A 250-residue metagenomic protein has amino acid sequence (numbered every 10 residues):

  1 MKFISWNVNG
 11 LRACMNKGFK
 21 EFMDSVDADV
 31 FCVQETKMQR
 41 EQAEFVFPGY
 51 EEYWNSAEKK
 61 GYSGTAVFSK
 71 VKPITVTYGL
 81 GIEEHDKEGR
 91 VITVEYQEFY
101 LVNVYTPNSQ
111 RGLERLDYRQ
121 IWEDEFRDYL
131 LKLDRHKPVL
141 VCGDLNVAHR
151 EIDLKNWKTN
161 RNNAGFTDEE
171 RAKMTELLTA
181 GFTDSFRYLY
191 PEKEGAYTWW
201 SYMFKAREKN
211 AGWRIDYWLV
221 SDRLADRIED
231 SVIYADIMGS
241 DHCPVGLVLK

Functional and structural regions predicted by a protein language model:
M1-F47, E51, A57-Y62, L177: N-terminal, active-site-proximal structural segment of metallo-dependent hydrolase catalytic domains
M1-N9, E98-Q110, C142: Active-site-proximal beta-strand elements of phosphoester/diester hydrolases
N7, M23-E41, L101, L130-E151 (+4 more regions): Active-site beta-strand/loop signature of hydrolases that rely on acidic residues for catalysis
V30, E51, E125-A211, I215: Metal-dependent phosphoesterases centered on the DNase I-like endonuclease/exonuclease/phosphatase
K37, A43-S109: Structured beta-strand-rich core segments of catalytic domains in phosphoester-bond hydrolases
K60-T75, E194, M203-D226: Conserved beta strand-loop-helix elements of the APE1-like EEP
K70, V94-Q97, S221-D222, L247-K250: Active-site beta-strand termini and strand-to-loop segments that position acidic
G81-I82, P107-E123, K158-N163: Surface-exposed cleft-lining segments at the edges of enzyme active sites
